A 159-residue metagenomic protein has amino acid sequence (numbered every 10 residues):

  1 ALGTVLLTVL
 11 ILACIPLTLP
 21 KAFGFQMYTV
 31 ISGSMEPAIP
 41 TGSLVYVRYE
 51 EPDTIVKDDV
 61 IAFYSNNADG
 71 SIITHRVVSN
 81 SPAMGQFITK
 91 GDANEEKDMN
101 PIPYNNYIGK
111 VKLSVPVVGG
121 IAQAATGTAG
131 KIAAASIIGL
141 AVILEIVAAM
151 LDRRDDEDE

Functional and structural regions predicted by a protein language model:
A1, N67-H75, N100-N106: Short coil-to-beta-strand transition motifs
A1-L2, A133-E159: Juxtamembrane interface at the cytosolic side of transmembrane helices
A1-M27: Hydrophobic secretory-pathway targeting helix
I15-F25, A124, I146-D156: Transmembrane helix-loop junctions and nearby membrane-interface residues
L17-V78: Membrane-proximal low-complexity regions enriched in glycine and acidic/polar residues
V78, P82-G120: Extended, hydrophilic extramembrane loops/domains of integral membrane proteins
G120-S136: Juxtamembrane/start-of-transmembrane alpha-helix segments at the extracytoplasmic/lumenal side of membrane anchors
